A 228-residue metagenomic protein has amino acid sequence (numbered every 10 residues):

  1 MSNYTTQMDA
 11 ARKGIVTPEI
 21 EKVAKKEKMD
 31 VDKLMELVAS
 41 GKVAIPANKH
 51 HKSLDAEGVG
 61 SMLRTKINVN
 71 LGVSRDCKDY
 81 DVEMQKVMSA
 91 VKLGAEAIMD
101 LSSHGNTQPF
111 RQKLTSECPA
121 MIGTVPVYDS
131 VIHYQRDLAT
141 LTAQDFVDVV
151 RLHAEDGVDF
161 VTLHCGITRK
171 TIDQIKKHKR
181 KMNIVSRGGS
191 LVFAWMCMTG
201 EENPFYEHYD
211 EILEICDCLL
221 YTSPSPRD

Functional and structural regions predicted by a protein language model:
M1-Y4: Basic/polar N-terminal segments that are highly enriched at the extreme N-terminus, encompassing both cleavable
Q7-E57: An N-cap/entry alpha-helix motif that binds or orients negatively charged groups
T17, T65, T222: Ser/Thr-centric signal marking residues that sit in or immediately flank functional binding/regulatory motifs
K28, E36, A44-P46, K52-S53 (+6 more regions): Alpha/beta enzyme core
V69-D76: Glycine-rich phosphate-binding "P-loop"
Y221-D228: Conserved small/polar residues in nucleotide/adenosyl-binding loops
